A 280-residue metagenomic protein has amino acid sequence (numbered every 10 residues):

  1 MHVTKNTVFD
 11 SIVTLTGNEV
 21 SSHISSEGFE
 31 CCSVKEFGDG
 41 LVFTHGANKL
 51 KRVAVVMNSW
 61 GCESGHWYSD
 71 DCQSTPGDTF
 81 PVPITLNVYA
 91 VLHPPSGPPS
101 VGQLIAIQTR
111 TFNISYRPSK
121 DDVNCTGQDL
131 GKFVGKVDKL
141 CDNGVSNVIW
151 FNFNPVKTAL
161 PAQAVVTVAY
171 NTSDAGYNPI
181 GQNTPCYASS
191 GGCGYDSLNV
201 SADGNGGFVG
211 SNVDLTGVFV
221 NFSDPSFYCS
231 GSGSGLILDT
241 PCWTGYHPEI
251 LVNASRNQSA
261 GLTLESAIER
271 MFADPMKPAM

Functional and structural regions predicted by a protein language model:
M1-C32, S255-M280: Boundary/junction segments of secreted and surface-exposed precursor proteins
F29-E30, W60, D70, V123 (+5 more regions): Secreted/extracellular small peptides and ectodomain modules produced from precursors
V34-F37, T75-G207: Aromatic- and Gly/Pro-enriched, solvent-exposed loop/edge beta-strand patches characteristic of beta-rich domains
F37-H45: Short aromatic-glycine motifs in intrinsically disordered, low-complexity regions
G40, A54-P76: Short amphipathic, basic-aromatic surface patches that mediate peripheral association with negatively charged
F43, V55-M57, V88, F153 (+2 more regions): Hydrophobic side chains in beta-strands
T44-A54, P161-A162: Extended extracellular/luminal ectodomain segments enriched in beta-structured repeat modules
Y187-M280: PGST-rich, cysteine-poor low-complexity/disordered linker and tail segments that act as flexible spacers
